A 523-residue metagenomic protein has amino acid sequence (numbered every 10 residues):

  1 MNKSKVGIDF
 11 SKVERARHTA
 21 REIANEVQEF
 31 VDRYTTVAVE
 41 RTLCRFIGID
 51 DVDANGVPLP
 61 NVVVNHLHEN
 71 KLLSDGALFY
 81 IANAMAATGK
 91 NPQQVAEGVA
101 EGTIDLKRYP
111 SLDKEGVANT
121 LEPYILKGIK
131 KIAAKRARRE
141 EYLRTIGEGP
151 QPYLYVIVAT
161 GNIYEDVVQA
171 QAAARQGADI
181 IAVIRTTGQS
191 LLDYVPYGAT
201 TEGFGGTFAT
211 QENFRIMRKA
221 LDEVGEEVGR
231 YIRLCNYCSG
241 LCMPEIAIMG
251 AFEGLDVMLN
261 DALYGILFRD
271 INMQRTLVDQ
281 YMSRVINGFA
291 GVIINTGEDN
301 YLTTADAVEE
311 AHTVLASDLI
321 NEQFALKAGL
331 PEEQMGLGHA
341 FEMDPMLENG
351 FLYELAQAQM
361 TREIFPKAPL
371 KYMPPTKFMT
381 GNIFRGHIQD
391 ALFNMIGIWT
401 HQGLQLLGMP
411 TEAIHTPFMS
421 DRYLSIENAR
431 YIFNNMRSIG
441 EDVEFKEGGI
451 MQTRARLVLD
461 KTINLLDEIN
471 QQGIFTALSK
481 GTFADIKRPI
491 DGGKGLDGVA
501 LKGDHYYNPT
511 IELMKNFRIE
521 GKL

Functional and structural regions predicted by a protein language model:
M1-Y164, A172-G177, R185-I216, C238-I246 (+6 more regions): Long, compositionally biased, glycine/small-hydrophobic-enriched stretches that function as flexible linkers, tethers
R144-T145, V195-R233, L277-I294, L355-A368 (+1 more regions): Alpha-helix-loop-beta-strand connector modules within alpha/beta enzyme cores
P152-T160, I180-I184, R230-C238, V257-A262 (+4 more regions): Hydrophobic faces of well-ordered beta-strands that scaffold small-molecule active sites in alpha/beta enzyme cores
N162, A174-R175, K219-I232, C238-V257 (+3 more regions): Mature, well-folded catalytic/scaffold domains that follow N-terminal targeting or propeptide regions
Y164-Q171, L241-G254, E310, F384-I398: Catalytic cores of alpha/beta
D179-S190, E253-D270, N321-E322, F393-T416: Glycine-rich phosphate-binding active-site loops on the catalytic face of alpha/beta enzymes
L302, D306-Q334, N349, A358-Q359: Conserved alpha/beta-domain cores
Q357-D421, I439-G449: Hydrophobic alpha-helical bundle architecture
